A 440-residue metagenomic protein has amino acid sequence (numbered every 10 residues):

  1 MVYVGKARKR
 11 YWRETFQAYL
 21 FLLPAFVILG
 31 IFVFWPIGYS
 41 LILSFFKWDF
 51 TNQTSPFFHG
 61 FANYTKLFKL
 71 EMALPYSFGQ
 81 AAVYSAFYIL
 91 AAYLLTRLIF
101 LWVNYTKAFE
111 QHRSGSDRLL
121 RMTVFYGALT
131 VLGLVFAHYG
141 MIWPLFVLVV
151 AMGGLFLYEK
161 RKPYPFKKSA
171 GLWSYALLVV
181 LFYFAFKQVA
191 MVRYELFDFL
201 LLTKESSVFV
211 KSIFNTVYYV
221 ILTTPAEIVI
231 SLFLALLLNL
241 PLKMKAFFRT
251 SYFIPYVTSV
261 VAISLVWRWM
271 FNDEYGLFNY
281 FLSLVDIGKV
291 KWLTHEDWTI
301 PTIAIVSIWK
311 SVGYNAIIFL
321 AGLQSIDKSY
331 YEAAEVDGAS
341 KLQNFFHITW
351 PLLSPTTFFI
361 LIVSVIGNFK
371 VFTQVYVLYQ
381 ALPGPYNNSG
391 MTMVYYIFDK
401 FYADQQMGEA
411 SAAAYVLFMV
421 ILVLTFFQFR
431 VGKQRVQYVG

Functional and structural regions predicted by a protein language model:
M1-W12: Short, Lys/Arg-rich, polar N-terminal cytosolic tail immediately upstream of the first transmembrane signal-anchor
R10-Y88, T96-G440: A structural signal for multi-pass alpha-helical bundles of membrane permease subunits that mediate small-molecule
A91: Short coil/turn motifs at helix boundaries and re-entrant loops, enriched in small/polar and proline residues
